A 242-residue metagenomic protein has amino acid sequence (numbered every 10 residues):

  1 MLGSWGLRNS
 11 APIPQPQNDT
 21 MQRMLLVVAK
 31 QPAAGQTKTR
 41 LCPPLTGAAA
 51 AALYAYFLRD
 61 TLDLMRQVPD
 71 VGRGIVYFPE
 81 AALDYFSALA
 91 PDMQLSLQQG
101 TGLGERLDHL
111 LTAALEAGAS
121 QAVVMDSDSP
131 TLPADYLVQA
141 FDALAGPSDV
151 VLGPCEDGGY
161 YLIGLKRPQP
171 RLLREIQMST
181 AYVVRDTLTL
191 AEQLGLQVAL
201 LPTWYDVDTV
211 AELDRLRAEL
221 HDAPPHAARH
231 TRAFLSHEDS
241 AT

Functional and structural regions predicted by a protein language model:
T20-R40: N-terminal nucleotide-binding beta1-loop-alpha1 segment
L53-V71: A short, N-terminal amphipathic alpha-helix
D70-P79: Short beta-strand/loop segment that forms part of the nucleotide-sugar
Y85-A122, T180: Short phosphate-binding loop-to-helix
M125: Catalytic metal- and UDP-sugar-binding loop of GT-A-like glycosyltransferases, i.e., residues flanking the conserved
L132-D157: Conserved donor-nucleotide/metal-binding helix-loop-beta segment in metal-dependent transferases, i.e., the alpha-helix
A181, D186-T242: Conserved alpha/beta core of the MobA/IspD/sugar-nucleotide pyrophosphorylase nucleotidyltransferase superfamily
